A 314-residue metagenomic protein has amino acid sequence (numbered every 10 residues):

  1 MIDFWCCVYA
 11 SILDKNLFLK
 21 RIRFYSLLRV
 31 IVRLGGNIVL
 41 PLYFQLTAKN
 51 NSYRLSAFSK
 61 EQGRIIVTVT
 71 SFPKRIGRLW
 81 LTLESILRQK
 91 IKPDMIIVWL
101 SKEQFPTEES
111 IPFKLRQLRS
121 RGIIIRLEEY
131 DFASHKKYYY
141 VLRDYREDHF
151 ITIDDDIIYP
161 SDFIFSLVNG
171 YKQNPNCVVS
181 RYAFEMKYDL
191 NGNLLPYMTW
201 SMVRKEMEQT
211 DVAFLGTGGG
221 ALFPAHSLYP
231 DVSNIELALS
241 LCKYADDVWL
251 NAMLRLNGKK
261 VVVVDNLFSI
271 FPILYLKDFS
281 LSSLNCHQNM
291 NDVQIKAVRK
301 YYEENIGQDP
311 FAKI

Functional and structural regions predicted by a protein language model:
I2-L46, L237-I314: C-terminal catalytic/acceptor-binding lobe
G63-V69, I86, D94-L100, D247: Hydrophobic targeting segments
V69-L81, I91: Active-site beta-to-alpha loop of glycosyltransferases that engages the nucleotide-sugar donor
T82-D94, Q117: Short, acidic, metal-binding catalytic loop of nucleotide-sugar glycosyltransferases
D94-M95, H149, K260: Residues at the starts of beta-strands that form the adenosine-phosphate
S101-E147: Active-site-proximal specificity loops/subdomain of glycosyltransferases
V141, P160-E236: Conserved catalytic core of nucleotide-sugar-dependent glycosyltransferases
D148-I158: Short beta-strand-to-loop acidic/aromatic patch adjacent to the donor-nucleotide binding site
